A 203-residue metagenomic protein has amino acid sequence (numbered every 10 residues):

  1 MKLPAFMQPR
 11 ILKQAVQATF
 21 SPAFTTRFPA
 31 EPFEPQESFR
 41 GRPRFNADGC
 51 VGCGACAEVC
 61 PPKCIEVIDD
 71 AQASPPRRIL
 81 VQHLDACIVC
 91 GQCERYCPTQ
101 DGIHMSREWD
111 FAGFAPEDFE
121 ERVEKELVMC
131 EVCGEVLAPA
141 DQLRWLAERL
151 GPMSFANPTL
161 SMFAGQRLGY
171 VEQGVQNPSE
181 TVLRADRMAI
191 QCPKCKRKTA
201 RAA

Functional and structural regions predicted by a protein language model:
M1-R77, L84-A86, Q92-A203: Non-ligating segments of multi-cofactor redox enzymes
